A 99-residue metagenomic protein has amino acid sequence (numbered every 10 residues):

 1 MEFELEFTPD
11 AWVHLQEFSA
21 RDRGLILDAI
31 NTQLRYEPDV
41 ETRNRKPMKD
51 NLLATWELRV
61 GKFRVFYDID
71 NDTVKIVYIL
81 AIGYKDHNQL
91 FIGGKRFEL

Functional and structural regions predicted by a protein language model:
M1-I30: Arg/Lys-rich, positively charged N-terminal/basic patches that mediate binding to nucleic acids
E2, V60-F63, D68-L99: Enriched for short, Lys/Arg-rich terminal
L5, K46, V77: A broad, low-specificity signal marking well-ordered, structured residues that form hydrophobic/aromatic
T8, K49, L80-G83: Residue-level detector of conserved, well-ordered beta-strand and adjacent loop positions that form binding/recognition
V13, T32, Y36, Y84-H87: Active-site micro-motifs of SAM-dependent methyltransferase domains
L15-E17, K46, E57-R59, D68-D70: Short histidine-centered beta-strand/loop micro-motifs that create catalytic or ligand/metal-coordination sites
T32-E57: A short, surface-exposed loop/turn module that caps and links secondary-structure elements
